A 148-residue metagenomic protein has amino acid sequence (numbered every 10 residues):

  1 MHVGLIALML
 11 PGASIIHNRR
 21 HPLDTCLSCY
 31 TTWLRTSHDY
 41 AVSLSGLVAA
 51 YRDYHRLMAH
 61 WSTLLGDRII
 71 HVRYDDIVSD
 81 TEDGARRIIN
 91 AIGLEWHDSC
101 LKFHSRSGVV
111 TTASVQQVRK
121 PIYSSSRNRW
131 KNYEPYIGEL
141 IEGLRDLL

Functional and structural regions predicted by a protein language model:
M1-L5: Long, K/E/R/D-enriched contiguous segments that form extended
I6-T31: Conserved phosphate-donor/acceptor-positioning beta-strand/loop module used by diverse small-molecule
H17, H71-R73: Structural signal for conserved beta-strand scaffold positions within catalytic alpha/beta enzyme cores
P22-L23, D76-S79: Short, glycine-/Ser/Thr-/acidic-enriched flexible segments
C29-H71, V78-L148: PAPS-dependent sulfotransferases, especially Golgi type II membrane carbohydrate sulfotransferases
